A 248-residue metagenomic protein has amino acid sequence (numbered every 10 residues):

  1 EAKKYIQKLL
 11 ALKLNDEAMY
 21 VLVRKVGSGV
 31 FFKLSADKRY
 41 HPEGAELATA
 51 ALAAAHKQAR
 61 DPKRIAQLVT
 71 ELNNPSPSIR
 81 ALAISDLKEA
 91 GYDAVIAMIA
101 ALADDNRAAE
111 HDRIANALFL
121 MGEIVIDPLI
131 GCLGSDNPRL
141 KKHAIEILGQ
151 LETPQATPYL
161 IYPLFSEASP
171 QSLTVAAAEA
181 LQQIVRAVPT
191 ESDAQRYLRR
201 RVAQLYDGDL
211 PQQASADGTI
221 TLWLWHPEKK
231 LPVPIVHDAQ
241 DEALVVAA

Functional and structural regions predicted by a protein language model:
A2-Y5, L9, A18, V95 (+4 more regions): Solenoid-repeat scaffolds in large eukaryotic assemblies
K4, E43, K63, S78 (+8 more regions): Residues within HEAT/ARM-like alpha-solenoid scaffolds
Y5-I6, L160, L164, Y206 (+2 more regions): Inward-facing hydrophobic residues that define packing positions of alpha-helical scaffold repeats
Q7-A11, V21-K25, K38-H41, L47-A59 (+8 more regions): Structural detector for internal amphipathic alpha-helices that build alpha-solenoid repeat scaffolds
K25, G29, D193-R196, R201-A247: Short coil/linker segments at helix-helix boundaries
L34-A54, K63, Y197-D207, G218: Intrinsically disordered, low-complexity, charge-biased linker/tail regions
A51-K63, Q67-E71, V185-Y197, I235-H237: TPR-adjacent "capping" and linker segments in tetratricopeptide-repeat scaffold/adaptor proteins
